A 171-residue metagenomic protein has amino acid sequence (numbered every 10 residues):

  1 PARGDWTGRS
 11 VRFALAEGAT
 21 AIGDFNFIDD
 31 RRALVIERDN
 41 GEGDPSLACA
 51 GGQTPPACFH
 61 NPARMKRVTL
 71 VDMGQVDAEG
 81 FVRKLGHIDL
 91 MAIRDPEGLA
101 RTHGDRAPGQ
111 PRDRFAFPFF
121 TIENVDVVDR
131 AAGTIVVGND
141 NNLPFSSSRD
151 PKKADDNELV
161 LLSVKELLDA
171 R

Functional and structural regions predicted by a protein language model:
P1-R171: Sequence/structural signature of beta-propeller domains
